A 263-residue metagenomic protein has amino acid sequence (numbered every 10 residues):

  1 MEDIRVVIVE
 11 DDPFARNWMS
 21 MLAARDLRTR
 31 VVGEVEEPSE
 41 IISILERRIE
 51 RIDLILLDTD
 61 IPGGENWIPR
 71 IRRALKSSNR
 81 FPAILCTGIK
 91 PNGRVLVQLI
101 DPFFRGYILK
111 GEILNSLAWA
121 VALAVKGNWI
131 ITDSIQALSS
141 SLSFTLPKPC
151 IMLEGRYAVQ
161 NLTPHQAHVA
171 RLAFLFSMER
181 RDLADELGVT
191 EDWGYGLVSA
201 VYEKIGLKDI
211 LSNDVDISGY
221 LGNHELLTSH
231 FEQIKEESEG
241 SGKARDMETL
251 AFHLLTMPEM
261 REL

Functional and structural regions predicted by a protein language model:
E2-A23, I55: Conserved acidic segment of CheY-like receiver
E34-L54: Acidic, metal-coordinating helix/loop segments flanking the phosphotransfer/catalytic sites of two-component signaling
I52-S78, P91-N92: Conserved phosphotransfer microenvironments
L75, N79-G93, Y107-I108: A short, hydrophobic beta-strand element within the central beta-sheet of small alpha/beta folds
K90-Y107, N115-W119: Alpha4 helix (beta4-alpha4-beta5 surface) of REC/receiver domains from two-component response regulators
I113-R156: Short, flexible helix-to-coil linker/hinge segments that flank and couple to helix-turn-helix
P147-S199: Helix-turn-helix DNA-binding segment
V198-L263: Basic, Lys/Arg-enriched C-terminal extension of HTH/homeodomain DNA-binding domains
